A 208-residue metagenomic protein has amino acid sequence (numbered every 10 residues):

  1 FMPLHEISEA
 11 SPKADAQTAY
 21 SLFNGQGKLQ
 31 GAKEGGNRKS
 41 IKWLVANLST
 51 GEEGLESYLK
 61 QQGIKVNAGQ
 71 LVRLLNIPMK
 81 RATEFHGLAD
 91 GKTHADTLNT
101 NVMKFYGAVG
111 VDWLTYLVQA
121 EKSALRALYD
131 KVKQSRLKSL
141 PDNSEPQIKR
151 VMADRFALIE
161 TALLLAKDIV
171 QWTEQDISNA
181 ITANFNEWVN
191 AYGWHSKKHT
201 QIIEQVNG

Functional and structural regions predicted by a protein language model:
F1, A10, A14-A32, A46 (+1 more regions): Extended alpha-helical interface modules used as scaffolds for assembling large macromolecular complexes
I7: Anionic group-transfer/hydrolysis microenvironments
I41-L44: Short loop/turn elements that form and flank the Walker-type P-loop nucleotide-binding site in RecA-like NTPase cores
